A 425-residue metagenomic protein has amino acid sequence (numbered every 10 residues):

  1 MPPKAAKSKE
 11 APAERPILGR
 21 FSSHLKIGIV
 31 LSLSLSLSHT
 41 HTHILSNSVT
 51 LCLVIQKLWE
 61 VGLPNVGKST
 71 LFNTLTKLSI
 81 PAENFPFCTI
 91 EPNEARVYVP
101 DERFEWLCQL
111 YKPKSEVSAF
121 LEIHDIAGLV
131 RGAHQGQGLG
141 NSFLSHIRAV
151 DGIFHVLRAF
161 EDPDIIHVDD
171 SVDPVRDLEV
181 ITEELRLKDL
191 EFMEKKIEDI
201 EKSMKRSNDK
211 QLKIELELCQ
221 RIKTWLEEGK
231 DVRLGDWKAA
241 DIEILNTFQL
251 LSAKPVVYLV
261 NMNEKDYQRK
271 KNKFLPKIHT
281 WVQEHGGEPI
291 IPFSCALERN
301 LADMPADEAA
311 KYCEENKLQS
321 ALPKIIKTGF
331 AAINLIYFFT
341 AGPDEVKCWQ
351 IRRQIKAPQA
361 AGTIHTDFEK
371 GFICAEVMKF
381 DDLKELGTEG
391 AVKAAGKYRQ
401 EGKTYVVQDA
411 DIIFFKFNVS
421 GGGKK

Functional and structural regions predicted by a protein language model:
P2-L25, V49-V61, V66, F72 (+3 more regions): C-terminal-of-GTPase-core extension/linker across diverse P-loop GTPases
P2-L31, V49-Q137, N141-E161, I200: Conserved G1/Walker A P-loop phosphate-binding module
S32-S48: Intrinsically disordered, low-complexity terminal segments enriched in Ser/Thr
F87, D101-F104, V117-I123, Q137-D151 (+8 more regions): Amphipathic alpha-helical transducer elements in NTP-driven molecular machines
A127-H134, R148-E191, E198-D209, E228-W237 (+1 more regions): Conserved Switch II/interswitch segment of TRAFAC-class P-loop GTPases
A149, Q408-D409: Short, flexible surface segments
V156, Q408, F414-K416: Residue-level recognition of conserved beta-strand edge/terminus positions
